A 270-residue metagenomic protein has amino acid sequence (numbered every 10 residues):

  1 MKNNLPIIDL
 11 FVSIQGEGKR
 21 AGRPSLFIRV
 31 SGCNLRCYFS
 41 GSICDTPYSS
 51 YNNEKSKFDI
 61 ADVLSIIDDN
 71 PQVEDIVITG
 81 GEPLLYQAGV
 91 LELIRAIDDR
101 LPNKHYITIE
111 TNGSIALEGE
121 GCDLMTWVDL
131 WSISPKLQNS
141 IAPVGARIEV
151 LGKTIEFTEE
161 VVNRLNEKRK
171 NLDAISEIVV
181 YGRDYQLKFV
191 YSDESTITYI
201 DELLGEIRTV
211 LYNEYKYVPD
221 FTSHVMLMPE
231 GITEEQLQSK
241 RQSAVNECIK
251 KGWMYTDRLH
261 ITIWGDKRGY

Functional and structural regions predicted by a protein language model:
M1-P24, K251: Short, Lys/Arg-rich amphipathic segments at extreme N-termini
K2-I8, P24-S25, L35, F39-D129: Conserved Radical SAM active-site core
G18, N52-K55, I141, R268: Solvent-exposed, flexible loop/coil residues
G18-A21, Y38-G41, R268: Short, glycine/acidic-enriched capping/hinge loops at junctions between secondary-structure elements
L85-Y270: Conserved AdoMet/S-adenosylmethionine-binding subsite of the radical SAM
